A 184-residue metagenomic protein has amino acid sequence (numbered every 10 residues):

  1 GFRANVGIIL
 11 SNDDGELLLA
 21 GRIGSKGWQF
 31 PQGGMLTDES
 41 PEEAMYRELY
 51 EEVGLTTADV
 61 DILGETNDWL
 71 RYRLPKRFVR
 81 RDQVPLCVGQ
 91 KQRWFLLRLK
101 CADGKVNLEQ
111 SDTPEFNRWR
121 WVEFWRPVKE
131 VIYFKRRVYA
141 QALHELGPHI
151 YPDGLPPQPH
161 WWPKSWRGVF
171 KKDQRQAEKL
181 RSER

Functional and structural regions predicted by a protein language model:
G1-L17, G34-T37: Conserved N-terminal beta-strand and adjoining loop/helix that marks the start of the Nudix/MutT-like hydrolase domain
A4-N5, P41, F124, Y139: Hydrophobic alpha-helical segments
L10-D13, R22, L97-L99: Active-site beta-strand termini and strand-to-loop segments that position acidic
L19-A20, R136: GIY-YIG nuclease signature motif recognition
G24-K26: A conserved beta-turn-beta hairpin within the catalytic core of GNAT-like acetyltransferases that forms part
Q29-G33: A short gly/proline-enriched turn/hairpin at secondary-structure junctions
M35-Y133: Unchanged
E130-R184: Charged phosphate-binding loop/patch that engages nucleotide di/tri-phosphates or the phosphate backbone of nucleic
